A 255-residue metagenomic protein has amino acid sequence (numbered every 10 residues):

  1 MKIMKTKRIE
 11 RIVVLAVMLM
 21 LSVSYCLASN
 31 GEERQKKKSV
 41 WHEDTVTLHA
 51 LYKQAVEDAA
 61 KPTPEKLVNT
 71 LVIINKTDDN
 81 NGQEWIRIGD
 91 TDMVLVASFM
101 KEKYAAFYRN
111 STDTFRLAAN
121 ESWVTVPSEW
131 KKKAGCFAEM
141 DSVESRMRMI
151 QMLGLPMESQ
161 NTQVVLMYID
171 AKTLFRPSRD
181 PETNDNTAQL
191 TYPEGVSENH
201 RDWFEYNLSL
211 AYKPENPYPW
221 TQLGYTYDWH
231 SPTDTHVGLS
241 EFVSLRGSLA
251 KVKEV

Functional and structural regions predicted by a protein language model:
I3-V13: Bacterial N-terminal signal peptides that target proteins for export
V14-S24: Bacterial N-terminal signal peptides
C26-G31: Boundary at the C-terminal end of the N-terminal hydrophobic targeting segment
R34-W123: ADP-ribose/NAD+-binding catalytic cleft of ART/PARP-like enzymes
M93, K103-Y104, E129-K133, L174-R176: Primarily extracytoplasmic ectodomains and periplasmic/lumenal surface modules that are beta-strand-rich
M100, W123-W130, L153, Y168-T173: Short, flexible loop/turn elements at secondary-structure junctions
P127-R146: Short active-site loop/helix that positions an aromatic residue
I150-V255: Conserved NAD+-utilizing ADP-ribose enzyme module
